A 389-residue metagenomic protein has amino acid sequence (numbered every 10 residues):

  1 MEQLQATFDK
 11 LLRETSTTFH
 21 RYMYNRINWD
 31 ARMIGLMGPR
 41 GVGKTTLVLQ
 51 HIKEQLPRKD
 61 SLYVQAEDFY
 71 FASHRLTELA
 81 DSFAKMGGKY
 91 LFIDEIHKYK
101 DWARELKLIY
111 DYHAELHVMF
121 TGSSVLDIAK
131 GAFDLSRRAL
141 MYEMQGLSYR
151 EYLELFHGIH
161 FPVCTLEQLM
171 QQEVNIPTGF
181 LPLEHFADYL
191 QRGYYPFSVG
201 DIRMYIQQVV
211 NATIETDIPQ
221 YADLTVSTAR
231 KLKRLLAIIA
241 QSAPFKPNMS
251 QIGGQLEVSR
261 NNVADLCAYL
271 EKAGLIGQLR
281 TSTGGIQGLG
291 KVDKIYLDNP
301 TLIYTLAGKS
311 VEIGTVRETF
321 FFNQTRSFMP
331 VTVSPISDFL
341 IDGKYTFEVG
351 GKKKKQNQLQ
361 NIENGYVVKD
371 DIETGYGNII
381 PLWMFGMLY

Functional and structural regions predicted by a protein language model:
M1-R26: N-terminal pre-Walker A segment at the start of P-loop NTPase domains
E2-K10, S123, K130-L236: Interdomain motor-coupling "hinge/lid" segment immediately C-terminal to the ATP-binding subdomain of NTP-driven enzymes
L36: Hydrophobic anchor at the beta1->P-loop junction of P-loop NTPases
K44-T45: Conserved lysine of the Walker
R58-Y90: Short glycine-rich substrate-engagement loop in P-loop NTPases that contacts/grips substrate
F92, H117-S123: Structural recognition of the conserved hydrophobic beta-strand(s) that form the central parallel beta-sheet of P-loop
Y194-S337: Accessory nucleic acid-recognition modules appended to NTPase machines
F321, T325, F339-K353: Conserved catalytic cores of phosphodiester-cleaving nucleases, focusing on short active-site segments
